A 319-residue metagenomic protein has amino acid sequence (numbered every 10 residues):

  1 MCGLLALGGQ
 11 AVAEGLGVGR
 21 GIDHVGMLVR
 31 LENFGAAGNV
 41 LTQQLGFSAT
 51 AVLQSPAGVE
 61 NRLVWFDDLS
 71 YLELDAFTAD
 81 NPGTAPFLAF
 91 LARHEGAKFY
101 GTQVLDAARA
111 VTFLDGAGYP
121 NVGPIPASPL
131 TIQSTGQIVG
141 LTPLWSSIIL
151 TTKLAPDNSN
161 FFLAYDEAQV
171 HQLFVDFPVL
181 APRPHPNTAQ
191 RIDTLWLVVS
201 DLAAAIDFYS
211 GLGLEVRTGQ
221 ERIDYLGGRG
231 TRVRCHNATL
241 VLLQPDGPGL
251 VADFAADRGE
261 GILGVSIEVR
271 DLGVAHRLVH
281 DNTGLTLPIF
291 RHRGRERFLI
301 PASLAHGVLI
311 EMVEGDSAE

Functional and structural regions predicted by a protein language model:
M1-A6: Bacterial N-terminal signal peptides
A13-A49, F66-T218, L226-E319: Glyoxalase I/VOC metalloenzyme domain signal
V52-L53: Surface-exposed patches in mature extracellular/periplasmic domains of secreted proteins
L63: Catalytic cores of extracellular degradative/oxidative enzymes
